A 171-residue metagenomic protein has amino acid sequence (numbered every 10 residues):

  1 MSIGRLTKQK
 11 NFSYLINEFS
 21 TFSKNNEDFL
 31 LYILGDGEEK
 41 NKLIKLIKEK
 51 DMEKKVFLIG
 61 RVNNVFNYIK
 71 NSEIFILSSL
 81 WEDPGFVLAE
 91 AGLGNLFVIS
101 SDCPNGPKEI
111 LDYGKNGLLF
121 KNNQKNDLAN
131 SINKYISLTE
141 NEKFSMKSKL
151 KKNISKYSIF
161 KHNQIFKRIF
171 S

Functional and structural regions predicted by a protein language model:
M1-T21, L31, E38-I44, F86: A conserved mid-protein helix/loop that constitutes part of the nucleotide-sugar donor-binding site
R61, L80: Aromatic "clamp/platform" in nucleotide-sugar-dependent glycosyltransferases that forms part of the donor/acceptor
V65-F66, P84-G85, P104-I110: Short glycine/proline-enriched, acidic/aromatic patches that form the donor-sugar handling elements
F66, E73, L93-N95: A short alpha->beta transition loop at the rim of the catalytic pocket in nucleotide-sugar-dependent
E90, C103-G114, L118-L119: Short acidic/histidine- and often glycine-rich active-site loop of Leloir-type glycosyltransferases that engages
F97-S101: Short hydrophobic beta-strand element within catalytic cores of glycosyltransferases and related nucleotide-activated
D112-G114, L118-K125, K134-E140: Conserved acidic donor-binding segment of nucleotide-sugar-dependent glycosyltransferases
L119, K143-S171: A charged, aromatic-enriched C-terminal amphipathic alpha-helix characteristic of glycosyltransferases across folds
